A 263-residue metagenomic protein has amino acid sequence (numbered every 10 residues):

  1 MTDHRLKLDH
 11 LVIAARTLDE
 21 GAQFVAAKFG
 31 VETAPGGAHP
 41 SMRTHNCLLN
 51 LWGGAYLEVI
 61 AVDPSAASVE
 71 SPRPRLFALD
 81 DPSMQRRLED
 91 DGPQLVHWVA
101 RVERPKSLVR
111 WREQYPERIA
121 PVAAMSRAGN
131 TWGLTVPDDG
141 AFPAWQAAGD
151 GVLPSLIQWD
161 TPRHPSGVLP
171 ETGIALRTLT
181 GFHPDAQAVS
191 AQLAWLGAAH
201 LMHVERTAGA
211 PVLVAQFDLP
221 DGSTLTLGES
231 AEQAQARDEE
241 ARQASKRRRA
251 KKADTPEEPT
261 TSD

Functional and structural regions predicted by a protein language model:
T2-H4, D19-E20, F24-A27, S68 (+3 more regions): Phosphate-end processing signature that detects enzymes handling 5′-triphosphorylated RNA and polyphosphate
T2-L18, V31: Hydrophobic, proline/glycine-rich low-complexity stretches
L8, L95-V96: Eukaryotic phosphotyrosine signaling hubs
I13-A15, V102-R104, L179-A186: Short, surface-exposed ligand-recognition loops at beta-strand->loop->(often short) alpha-helix junctions that present
E20-M84: Glycine/small-residue-rich interface belts in oligomeric ring/scaffold proteins and their assembly partners
E20-Q23, R104-W111, A186-A191: Short, conserved charged micro-motifs
G37, L48-N50, Y56-A61, D80-D90 (+3 more regions): Vicinal oxygen chelate
G173, L179-G197: Short, hydrophobic/π-rich interface segment
